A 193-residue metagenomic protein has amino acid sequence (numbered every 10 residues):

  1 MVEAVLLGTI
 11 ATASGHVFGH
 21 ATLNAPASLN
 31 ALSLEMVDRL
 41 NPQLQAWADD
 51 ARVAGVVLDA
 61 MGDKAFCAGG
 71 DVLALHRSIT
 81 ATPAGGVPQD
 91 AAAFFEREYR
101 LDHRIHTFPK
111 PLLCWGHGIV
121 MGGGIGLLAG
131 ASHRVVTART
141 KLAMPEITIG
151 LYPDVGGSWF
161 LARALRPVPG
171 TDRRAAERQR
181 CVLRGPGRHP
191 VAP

Functional and structural regions predicted by a protein language model:
M1-D59, H103: Conserved CoA-thioester-binding segment of acyl-CoA-metabolizing enzymes
Q43, R97-F108: Catalytic-core regions built around general acid/base machinery
L58, D71, L127-L128, C181: Hydrophobic/aromatic residues within transmembrane alpha-helices of multi-pass small-molecule transporters
A60-R100, V120, G150: Glycine- (often His-adjacent) and acidic-residue-rich active-site loop that binds/positions the CoA thioester
A81, V87-D90, V135-A164: Short, flexible helix-coil linker/hinge segments at the edges of structured domains or between repeats
I105-I149, H189: Glycine-rich beta-to-alpha active-site loop
G156-W159, R163-P193: Contiguous mid-protein beta-loop-alpha structural module that forms a pocket-lining wall or clamp of enzyme active
